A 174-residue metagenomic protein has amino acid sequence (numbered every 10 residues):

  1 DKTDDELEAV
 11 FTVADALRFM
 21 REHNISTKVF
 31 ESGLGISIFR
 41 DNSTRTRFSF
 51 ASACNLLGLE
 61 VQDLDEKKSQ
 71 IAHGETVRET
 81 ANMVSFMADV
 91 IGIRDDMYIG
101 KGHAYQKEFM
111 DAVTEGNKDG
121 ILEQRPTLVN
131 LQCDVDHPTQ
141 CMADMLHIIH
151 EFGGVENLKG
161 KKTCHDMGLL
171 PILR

Functional and structural regions predicted by a protein language model:
D1-F48, S52: Positively charged, low-complexity intrinsically disordered leader regions
L34-M87: Active-site cofactor/substrate anionic-group-binding motifs, chiefly glycine- and Lys/Arg-rich phosphate-binding loops
R40-N55, M145-R174: Glycine-rich phosphate/diphosphate-binding loop of Rossmann-like nucleotide-binding domains
F86-Y98: A glycine-rich helix N-cap at a beta->alpha junction
D95, N130-Q132, H165-L169: Short, structured patches in soluble enzyme cores that scaffold and shape functional sites
I99-A112: Active-site-adjacent beta->alpha loops and helix N-cap segments on the catalytic face of soluble alpha/beta enzymes
L128-I148: A glycine-rich, Thr/Ser-enriched phosphate-binding loop motif common to dinucleotide/cofactor-binding enzymes
